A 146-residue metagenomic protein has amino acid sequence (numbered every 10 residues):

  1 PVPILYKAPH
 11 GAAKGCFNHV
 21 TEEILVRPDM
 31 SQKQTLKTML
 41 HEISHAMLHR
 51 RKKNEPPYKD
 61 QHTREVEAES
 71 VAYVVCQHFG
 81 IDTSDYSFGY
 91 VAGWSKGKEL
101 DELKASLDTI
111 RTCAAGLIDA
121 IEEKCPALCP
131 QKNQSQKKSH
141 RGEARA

Functional and structural regions predicted by a protein language model:
P1-T21: Catalytic zinc-binding patch centered on the HExxH motif and its immediate surroundings that defines zinc-dependent
P9-H10, M30, E55, C125 (+1 more regions): Active-site-adjacent structural elements in folded domains
E22-M39, P57-T63: Short pre-active-site segment immediately N-terminal to the catalytic Zn-binding motif
K37-R50, A68: Active-site recognition of the HExxH zinc-binding catalytic motif
H49-Y58: Substrate-binding clefts and substrate-entry loops adjacent to catalytic sites of polymer-processing enzymes acting on
T63-H78: An active-site-proximal "capping" alpha-helix that borders the catalytic cofactor pocket
C76-K137: Long, well-structured alpha-helical subdomains associated with metal-dependent extracellular/ecto-lumenal hydrolases
K137-A146: Non-Sec secretion/translocation targeting segments of pathogen effectors
